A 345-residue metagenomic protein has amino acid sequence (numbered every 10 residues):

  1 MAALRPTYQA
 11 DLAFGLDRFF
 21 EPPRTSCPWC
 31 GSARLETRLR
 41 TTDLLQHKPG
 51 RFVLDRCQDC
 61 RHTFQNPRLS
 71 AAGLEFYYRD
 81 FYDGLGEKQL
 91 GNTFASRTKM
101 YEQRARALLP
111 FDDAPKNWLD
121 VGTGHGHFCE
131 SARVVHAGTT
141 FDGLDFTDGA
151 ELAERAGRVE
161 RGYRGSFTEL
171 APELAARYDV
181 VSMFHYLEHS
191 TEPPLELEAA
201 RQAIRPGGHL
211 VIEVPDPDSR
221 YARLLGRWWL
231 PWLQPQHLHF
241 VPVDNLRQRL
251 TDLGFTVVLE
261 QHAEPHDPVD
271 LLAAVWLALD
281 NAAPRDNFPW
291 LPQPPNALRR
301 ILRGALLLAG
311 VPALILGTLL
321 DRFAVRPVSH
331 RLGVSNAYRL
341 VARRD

Functional and structural regions predicted by a protein language model:
M1-F184, P193-A199, H262, P289 (+1 more regions): Conserved N-terminal segment of class I S-adenosyl-L-methionine
L4-D11, I212-F240, D244-T251, A263-P265 (+1 more regions): Short, glycine-/aromatic-enriched active-site segment of Class I SAM-dependent methyltransferases
D43-H47, V258-N296: Conserved catalytic loop of SAM-dependent methyltransferase domains
F81-Q89, L225-Q234, A273-D280: Short glycine/proline- and charge-enriched loop/turn segments that cap or connect secondary-structure elements
F141, L210-I212: Hydrophobic/aromatic residues located in beta-strands of well-ordered beta-sheets within soluble catalytic
H189: Phosphate-binding active sites in nucleotide-utilizing proteins
I204-L210: Short glycine-dipeptide loop
A297-V334: A transmembrane-helix-recognition feature enriched in membrane-embedded lipid enzymes and envelope glyco-/phospholipid
